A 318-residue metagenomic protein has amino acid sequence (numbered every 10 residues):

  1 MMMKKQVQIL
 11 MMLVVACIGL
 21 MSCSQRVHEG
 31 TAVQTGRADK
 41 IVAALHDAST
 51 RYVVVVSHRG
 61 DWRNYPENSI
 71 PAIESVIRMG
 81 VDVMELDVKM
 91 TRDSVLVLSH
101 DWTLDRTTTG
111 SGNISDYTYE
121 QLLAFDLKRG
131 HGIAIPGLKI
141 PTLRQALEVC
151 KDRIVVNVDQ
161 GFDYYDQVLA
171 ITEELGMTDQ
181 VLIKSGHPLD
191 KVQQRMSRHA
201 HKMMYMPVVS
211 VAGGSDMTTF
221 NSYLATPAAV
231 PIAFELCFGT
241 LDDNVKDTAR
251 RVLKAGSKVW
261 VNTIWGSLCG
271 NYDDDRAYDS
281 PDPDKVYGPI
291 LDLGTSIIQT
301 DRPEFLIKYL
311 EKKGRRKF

Functional and structural regions predicted by a protein language model:
M1-Q34: Bacterial Sec-dependent N-terminal signal peptides
C23-F318: Phosphate-group recognition and catalysis centered on beta-loop-alpha active-site segments
